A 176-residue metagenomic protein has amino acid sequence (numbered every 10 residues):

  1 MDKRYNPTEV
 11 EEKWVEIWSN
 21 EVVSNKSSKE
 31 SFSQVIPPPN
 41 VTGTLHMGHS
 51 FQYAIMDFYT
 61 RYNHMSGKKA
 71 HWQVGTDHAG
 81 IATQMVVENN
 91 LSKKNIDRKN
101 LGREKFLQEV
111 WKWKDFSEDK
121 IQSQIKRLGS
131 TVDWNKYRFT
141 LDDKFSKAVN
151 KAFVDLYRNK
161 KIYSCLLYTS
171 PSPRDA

Functional and structural regions predicted by a protein language model:
M1-S170: N-terminal, positively charged nucleic-acid-binding surface of large information/translation enzymes
P171-A176: A short, hydrophobic C-terminal helix/tail in secreted or cell-surface proteins
